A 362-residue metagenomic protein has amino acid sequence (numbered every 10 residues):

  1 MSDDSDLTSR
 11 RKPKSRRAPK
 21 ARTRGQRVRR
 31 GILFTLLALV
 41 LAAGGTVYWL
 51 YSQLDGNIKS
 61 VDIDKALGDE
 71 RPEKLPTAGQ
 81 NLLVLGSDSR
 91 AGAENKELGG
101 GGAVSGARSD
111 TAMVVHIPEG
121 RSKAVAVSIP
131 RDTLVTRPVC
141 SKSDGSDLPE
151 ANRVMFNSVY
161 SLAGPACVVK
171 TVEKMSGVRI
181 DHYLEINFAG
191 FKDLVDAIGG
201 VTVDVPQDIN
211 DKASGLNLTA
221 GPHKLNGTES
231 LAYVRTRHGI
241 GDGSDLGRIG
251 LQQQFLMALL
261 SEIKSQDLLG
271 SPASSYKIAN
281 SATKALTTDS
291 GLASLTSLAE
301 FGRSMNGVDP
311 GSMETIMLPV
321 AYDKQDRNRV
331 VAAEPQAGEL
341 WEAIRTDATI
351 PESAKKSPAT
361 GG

Functional and structural regions predicted by a protein language model:
S2-G362: Non-catalytic, solvent-exposed segments at the cell envelope interface
